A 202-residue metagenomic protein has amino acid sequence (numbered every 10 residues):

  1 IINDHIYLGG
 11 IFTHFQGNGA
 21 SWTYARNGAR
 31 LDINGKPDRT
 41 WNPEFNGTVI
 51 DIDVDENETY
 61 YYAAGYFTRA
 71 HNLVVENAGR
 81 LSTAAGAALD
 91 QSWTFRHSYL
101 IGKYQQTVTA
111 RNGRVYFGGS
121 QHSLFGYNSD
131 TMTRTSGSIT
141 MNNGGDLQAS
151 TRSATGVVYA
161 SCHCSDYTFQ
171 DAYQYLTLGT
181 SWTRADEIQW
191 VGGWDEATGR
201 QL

Functional and structural regions predicted by a protein language model:
I1-L202: Extracytoplasmic surface signature
